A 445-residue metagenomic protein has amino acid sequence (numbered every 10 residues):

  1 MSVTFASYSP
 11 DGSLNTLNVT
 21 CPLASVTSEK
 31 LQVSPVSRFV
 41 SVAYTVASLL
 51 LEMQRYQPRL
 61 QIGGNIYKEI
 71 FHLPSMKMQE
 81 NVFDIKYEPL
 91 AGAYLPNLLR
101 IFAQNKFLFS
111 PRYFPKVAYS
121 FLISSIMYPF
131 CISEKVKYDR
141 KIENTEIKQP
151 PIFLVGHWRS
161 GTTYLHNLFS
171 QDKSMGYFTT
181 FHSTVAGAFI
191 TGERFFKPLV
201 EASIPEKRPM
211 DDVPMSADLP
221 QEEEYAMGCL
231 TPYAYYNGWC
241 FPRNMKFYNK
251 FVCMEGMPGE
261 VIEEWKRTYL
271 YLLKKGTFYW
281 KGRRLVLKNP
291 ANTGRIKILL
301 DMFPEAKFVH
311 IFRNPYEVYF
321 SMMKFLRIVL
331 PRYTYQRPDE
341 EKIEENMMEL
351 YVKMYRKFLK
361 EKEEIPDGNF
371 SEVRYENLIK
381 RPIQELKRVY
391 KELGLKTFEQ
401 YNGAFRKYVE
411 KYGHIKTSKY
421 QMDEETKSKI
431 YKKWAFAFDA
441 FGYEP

Functional and structural regions predicted by a protein language model:
M1-K30, S34-S41: Low-acidity, Ser/Thr- and Arg-rich intrinsically disordered low-complexity segments
S34-M127, I142, K250-E255, E260-K266 (+3 more regions): PAPS-dependent sulfotransferases, especially Golgi type II membrane carbohydrate sulfotransferases
I132-L154, V185-G187, G192-E193: N-terminal signal-anchor transmembrane helix
L154-S170: Glycine-rich phosphate-binding P-loop
V155-H157, V286-P290, Y375: Short His-Asn-centered micro-motif
D172-F181: Post-Walker A helix-loop "phosphate-sensing" segment adjacent to the P-loop in P-loop NTPases
H182-L285: PAPS-dependent sulfation machinery
K288, L299-K324: Conserved phosphate-donor/acceptor-positioning beta-strand/loop module used by diverse small-molecule
